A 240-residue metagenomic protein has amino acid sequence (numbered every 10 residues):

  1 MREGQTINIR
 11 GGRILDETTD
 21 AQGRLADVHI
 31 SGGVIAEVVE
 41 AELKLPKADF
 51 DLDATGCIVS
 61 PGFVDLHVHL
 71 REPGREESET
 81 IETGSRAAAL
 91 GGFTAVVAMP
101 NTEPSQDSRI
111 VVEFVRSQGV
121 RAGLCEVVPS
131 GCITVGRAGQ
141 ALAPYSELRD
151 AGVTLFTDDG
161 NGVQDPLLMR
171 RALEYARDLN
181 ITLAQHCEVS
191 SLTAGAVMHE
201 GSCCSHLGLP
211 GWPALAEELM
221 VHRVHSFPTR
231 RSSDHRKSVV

Functional and structural regions predicted by a protein language model:
M1-P46: N-terminal metal-binding scaffold of metallo-dependent hydrolase/deaminase domains
G12, G33, G56, H67 (+5 more regions): Divalent metal-coordination and catalytic microenvironments
E42-V59: Active-site metal-binding motif and surrounding structural segment of the metallo-beta-lactamase
A54-G119: Metal-associated gating/positioning segment near the N- to mid-region
Q106-E113, V163-Y175: Active-site-adjacent beta->alpha loops and helix N-cap segments on the catalytic face of soluble alpha/beta enzymes
R109-E126, Y175-Q185: Alpha-helix-loop-beta-strand connector modules within alpha/beta enzyme cores
V128-A172: Active-site gating/metal-coordination segments in enzymes
F227-S232: Short, small-residue-biased leader/transition segments that mark boundaries at the very start of proteins
